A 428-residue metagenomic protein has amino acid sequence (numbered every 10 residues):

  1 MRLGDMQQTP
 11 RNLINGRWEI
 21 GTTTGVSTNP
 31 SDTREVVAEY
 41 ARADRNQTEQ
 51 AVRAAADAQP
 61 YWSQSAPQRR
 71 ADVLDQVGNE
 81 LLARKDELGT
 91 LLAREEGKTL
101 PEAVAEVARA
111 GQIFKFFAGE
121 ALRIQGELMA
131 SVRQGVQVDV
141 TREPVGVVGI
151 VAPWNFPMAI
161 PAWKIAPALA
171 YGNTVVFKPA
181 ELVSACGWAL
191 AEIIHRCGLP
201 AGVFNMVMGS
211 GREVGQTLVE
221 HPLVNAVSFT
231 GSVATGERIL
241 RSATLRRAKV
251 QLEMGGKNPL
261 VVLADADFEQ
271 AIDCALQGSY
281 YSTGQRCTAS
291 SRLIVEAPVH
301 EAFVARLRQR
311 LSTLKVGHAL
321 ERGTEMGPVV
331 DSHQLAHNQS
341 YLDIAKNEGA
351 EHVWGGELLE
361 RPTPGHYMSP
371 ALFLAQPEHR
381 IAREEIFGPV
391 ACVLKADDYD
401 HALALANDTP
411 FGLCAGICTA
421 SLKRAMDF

Functional and structural regions predicted by a protein language model:
M1-Y40, D72, Q76, G126-V151 (+4 more regions): Terminal low-complexity tails and localization/encapsulation signals of metabolic enzymes
G16, R34, R70, L92 (+10 more regions): Residue-level signal for inorganic ion chemistry
P30-S31, R45-T48, P67, K85 (+5 more regions): Residues at or immediately preceding the N-termini of alpha-helices
R34-I124, G135: Glycine-rich loop-to-alpha-helix module at the N-terminal edge of alpha/beta enzyme cores
V37-A43, A58-Q64, I150, L260-L263 (+5 more regions): Short, well-ordered beta-strand elements within core beta-sheets of diverse protein domains
Q59, S63, G78-K85, G89 (+15 more regions): Structural signal for hydrophobic packing residues in well-ordered secondary-structure cores of soluble enzyme domains
G126-Q270, A396: Rossmann-like NAD(P) dinucleotide-binding subdomain of oxidoreductase/dehydrogenase enzymes
A226, A234-P377, Y399-D400, A404-L405: ALDH superfamily catalytic-core signature
